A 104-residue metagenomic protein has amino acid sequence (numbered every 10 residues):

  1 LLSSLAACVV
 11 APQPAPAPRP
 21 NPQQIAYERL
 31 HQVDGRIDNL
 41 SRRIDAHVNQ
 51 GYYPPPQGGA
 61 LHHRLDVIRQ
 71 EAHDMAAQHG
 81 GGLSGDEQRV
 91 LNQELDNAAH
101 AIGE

Functional and structural regions predicted by a protein language model:
L2-A26: Bacterial Sec signal peptide processing site at the extreme N-terminus
Y27-H31, R42-Q93, N97-H100, E104: Surface-exposed, polar/charged faces of alpha-helical domains in mature secreted/periplasmic/lumenal proteins
